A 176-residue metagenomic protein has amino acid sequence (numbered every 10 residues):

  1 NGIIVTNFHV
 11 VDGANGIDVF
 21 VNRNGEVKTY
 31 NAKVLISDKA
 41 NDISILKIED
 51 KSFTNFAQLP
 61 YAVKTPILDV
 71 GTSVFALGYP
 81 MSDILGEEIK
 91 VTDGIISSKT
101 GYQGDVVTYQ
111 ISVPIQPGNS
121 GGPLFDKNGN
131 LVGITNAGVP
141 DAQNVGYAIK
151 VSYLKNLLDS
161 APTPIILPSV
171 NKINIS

Functional and structural regions predicted by a protein language model:
N1, P114-T135: Catalytic nucleophile loop of clan PA
G2-G86, G104-T108, P162-V170: Conserved active-site neighborhood of the chymotrypsin/trypsin-like protease fold
N7-D12, G78, T92, P117 (+2 more regions): Short beta->alpha transition motifs characteristic of CBS
N31-K33, F75, V91-I95, P123: Residues located in well-ordered beta-strands
V34-I36, S98, D126: A residue-level detector for short acidic-glycine micro-motifs
S82-V91, A142-Q143: Short, Lys/Arg- and Gly-enriched loop/turn segments at beta-strand edges
E88-T100, Y147: Short, compositionally biased
D126-I175: C-terminal subregion of chymotrypsin/trypsin-like serine protease catalytic domains
